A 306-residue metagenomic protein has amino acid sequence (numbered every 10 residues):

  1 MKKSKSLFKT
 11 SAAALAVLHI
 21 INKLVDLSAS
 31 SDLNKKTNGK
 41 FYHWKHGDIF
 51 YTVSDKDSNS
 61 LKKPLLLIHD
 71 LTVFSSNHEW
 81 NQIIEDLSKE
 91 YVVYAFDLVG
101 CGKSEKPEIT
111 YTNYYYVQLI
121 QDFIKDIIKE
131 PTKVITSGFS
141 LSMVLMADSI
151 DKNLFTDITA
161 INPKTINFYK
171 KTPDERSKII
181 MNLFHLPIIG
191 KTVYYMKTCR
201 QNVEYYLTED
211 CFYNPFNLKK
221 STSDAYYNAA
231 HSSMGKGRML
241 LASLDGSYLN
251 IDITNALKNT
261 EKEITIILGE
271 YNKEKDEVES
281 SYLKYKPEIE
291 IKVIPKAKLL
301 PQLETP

Functional and structural regions predicted by a protein language model:
K2-L27: Hydrophobic alpha-helical topogenic segments used for membrane insertion/localization
H43-K56: A short loop-to-beta-strand scaffold at the N-terminal edge of the catalytic core in hydrolase folds
S54-K103: Conserved HGGG/HGGXW glycine-rich cap/lid loop of the alpha/beta-hydrolase fold
A95-I135: Active-site loop/oxyanion-hole signature of alpha/beta-hydrolase fold enzymes
S149, F155-K191: Flexible "cap/lid" loop of the alpha/beta hydrolase fold
M196-A256: Conserved alpha/beta-hydrolase catalytic His-Asp/Glu region
N259-A297: Conserved loop-alpha-helix segment in the C-terminal half of the alpha/beta-hydrolase fold that carries the catalytic
I294-P306: Catalytic histidine-centered segment of alpha/beta-hydrolase-like enzymes
